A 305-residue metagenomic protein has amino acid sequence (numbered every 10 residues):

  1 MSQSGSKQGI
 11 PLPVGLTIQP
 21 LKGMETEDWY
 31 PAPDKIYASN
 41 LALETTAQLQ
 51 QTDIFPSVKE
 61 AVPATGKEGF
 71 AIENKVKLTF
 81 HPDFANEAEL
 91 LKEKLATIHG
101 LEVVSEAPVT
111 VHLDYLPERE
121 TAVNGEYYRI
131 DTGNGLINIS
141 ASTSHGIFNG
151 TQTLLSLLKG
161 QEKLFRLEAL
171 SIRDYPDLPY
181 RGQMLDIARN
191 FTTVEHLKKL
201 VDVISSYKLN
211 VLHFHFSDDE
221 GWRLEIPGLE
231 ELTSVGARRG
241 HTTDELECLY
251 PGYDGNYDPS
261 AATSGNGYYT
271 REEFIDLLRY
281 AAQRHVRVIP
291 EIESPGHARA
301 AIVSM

Functional and structural regions predicted by a protein language model:
S2-R181: Acidic, contiguous N-terminal accessory segments
V123, Y127, D131-M305: Feature activates predominantly on carbohydrate-active enzymes
